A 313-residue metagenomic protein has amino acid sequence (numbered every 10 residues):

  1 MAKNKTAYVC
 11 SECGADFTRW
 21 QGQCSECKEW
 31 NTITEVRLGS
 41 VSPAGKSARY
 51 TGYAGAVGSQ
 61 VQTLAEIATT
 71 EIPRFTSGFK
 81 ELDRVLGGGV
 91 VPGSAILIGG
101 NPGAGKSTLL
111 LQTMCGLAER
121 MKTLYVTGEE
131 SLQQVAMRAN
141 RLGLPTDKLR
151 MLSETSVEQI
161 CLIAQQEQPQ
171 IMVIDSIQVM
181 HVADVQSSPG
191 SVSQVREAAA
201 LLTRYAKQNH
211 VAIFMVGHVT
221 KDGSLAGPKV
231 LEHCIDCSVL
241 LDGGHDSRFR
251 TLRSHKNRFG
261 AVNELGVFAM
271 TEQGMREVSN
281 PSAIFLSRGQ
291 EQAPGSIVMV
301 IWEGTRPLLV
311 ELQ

Functional and structural regions predicted by a protein language model:
A2-K5, D16-I96, A118-R120, Y125: Detector for small/aliphatic-rich hydrophobic stretches
G22, V85, V135, D175 (+5 more regions): Residue-level signature of catalytic and energy-coupling elements of molecular machines, predominantly ATP/GTP-dependent
S25-E29, I33, G39-A68, Q165-I171 (+3 more regions): Conserved P-loop NTPase
G93, N101-A104, L111-T113, L117-L201: Conserved inter-motif catalytic segment of the P-loop NTP-binding fold
E129, S176, V216-T220, G244 (+1 more regions): A short beta-strand-to-loop transition that corresponds to the Sensor-1 phosphate-sensing loop of AAA+ P-loop ATPases
M180-D184, V219-A226: Short, solvent-exposed loop/turn segments at secondary-structure junctions
S193-F214, H218, C234-H245: Substrate-engagement module of ASCE P-loop NTPases
S224-C234: Short regulatory helix/loop adjacent to the ATP-binding pocket of P-loop NTPases
